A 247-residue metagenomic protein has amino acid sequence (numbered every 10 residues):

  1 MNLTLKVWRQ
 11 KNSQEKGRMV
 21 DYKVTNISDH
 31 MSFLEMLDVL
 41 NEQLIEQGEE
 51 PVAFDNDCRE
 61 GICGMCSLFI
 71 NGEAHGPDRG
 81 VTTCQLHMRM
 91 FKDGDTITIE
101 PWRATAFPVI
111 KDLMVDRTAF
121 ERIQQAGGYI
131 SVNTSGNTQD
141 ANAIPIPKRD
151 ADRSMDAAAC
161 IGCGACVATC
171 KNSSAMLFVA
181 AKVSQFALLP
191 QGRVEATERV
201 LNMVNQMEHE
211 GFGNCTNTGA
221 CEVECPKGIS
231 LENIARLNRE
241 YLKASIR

Functional and structural regions predicted by a protein language model:
M1-N26: Eukaryote-biased recognition of intrinsically disordered, low-complexity regulatory segments
K6-W8, T25, Q85-H87, T98-W102: Residues in well-ordered beta-strands of folded domains
M19-V24, V81-T83, T96, K171: Well-ordered beta-strand positions in beta-sheet-rich domains
M31-E50, I97-R247: Ferredoxin-type iron-sulfur electron-transfer modules in oxidoreductases and energy-metabolism complexes
A53-M65: Short, structured protein-protein interaction patches enriched in aromatics and acidic/basic residues, typified by
I62, L68-I70, C221: Functionalized membrane-embedded alpha-helices
I70-G94, I99: Glycine-rich phosphate/adenylate-binding loop and adjacent beta-alpha elements of nucleotide- or dinucleotide-binding
